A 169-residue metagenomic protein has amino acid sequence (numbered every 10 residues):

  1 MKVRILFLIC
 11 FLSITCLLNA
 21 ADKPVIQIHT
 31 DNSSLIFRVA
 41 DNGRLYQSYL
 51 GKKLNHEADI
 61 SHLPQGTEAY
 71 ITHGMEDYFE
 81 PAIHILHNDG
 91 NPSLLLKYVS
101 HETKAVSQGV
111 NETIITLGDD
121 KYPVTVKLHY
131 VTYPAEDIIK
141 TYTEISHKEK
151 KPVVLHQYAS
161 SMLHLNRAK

Functional and structural regions predicted by a protein language model:
R4-I14: Sec-dependent N-terminal signal peptides
C16-A20: Sec/Tat signal peptide C-region and signal peptidase I cleavage site
A21-K169: N-terminal accessory beta-strand-rich subdomains and adjacent acidic, glycine-rich linkers that precede catalytic cores
